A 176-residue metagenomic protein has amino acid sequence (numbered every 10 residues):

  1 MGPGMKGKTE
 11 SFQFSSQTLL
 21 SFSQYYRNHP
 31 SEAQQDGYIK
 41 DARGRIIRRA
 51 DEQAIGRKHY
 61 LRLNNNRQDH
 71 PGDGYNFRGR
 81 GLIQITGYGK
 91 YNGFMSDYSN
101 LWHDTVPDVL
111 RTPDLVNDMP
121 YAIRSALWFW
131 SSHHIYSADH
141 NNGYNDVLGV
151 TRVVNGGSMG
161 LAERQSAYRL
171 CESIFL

Functional and structural regions predicted by a protein language model:
M1-G2, G87, H140-G160: Acidic helix/loop microenvironments that form the catalytic cleft of cell-wall polysaccharide enzymes
M1-W128: Peptidoglycan-targeting cell-wall enzymes and recognition modules
Q34, S137-A138, A162, L176: Residue-level signal for secondary-structure boundary elements
I83, R124, W128, L148 (+2 more regions): Solvent-exposed, polar/charged alpha-helical surfaces in well-ordered, non-transmembrane soluble domains, broadly
Y91, I135-Y136, M159-G160: Short Gly/Pro-enriched loop/turn and capping motifs at secondary-structure junctions
Y98-L101, H133, G157, F175: Alpha-helix boundary/capping residues
A122-N141: GST-like fold's C-terminal all-alpha helical module
R152, G156-L176: Extracellular low-complexity, O-glycosylation-prone Ser/Thr/Pro/Gly-rich "stalks" and linkers flanking catalytic
